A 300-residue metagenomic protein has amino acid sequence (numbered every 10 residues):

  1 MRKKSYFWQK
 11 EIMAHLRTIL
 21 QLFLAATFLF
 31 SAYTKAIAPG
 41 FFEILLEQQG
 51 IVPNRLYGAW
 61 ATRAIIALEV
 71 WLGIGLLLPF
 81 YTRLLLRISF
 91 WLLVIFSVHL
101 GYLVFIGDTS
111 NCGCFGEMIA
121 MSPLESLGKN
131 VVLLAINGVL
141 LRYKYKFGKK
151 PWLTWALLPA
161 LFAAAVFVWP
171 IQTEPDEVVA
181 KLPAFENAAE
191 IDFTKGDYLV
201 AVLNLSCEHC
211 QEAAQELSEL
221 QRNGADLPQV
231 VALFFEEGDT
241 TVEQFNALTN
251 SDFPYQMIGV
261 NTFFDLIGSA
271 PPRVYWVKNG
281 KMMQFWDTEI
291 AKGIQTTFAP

Functional and structural regions predicted by a protein language model:
A14-I37, A59-H99: Functionalized membrane-embedded alpha-helices
E43-Y57: Perimembrane loop-to-helix junctions flanking transmembrane segments
V94-Y143: Membrane-embedded alpha-helical segments of integral membrane proteins
F147-T173: Internal/C-terminal transmembrane anchor helices
I191-Q211, L217: Short active-site neighborhood of thiol/selenol oxidoreductases, capturing the structured segment around
A214-F234: Conserved helix-turn-beta segment immediately C-terminal to the redox Cys motif in thioredoxin-like folds
L227-V242, N250-N261: Thiol-based oxidoreductase modules, predominantly thioredoxin-like and allied folds used for disulfide exchange
N261-A299: Thiol/disulfide oxidoreductase modules built on the thioredoxin-like
